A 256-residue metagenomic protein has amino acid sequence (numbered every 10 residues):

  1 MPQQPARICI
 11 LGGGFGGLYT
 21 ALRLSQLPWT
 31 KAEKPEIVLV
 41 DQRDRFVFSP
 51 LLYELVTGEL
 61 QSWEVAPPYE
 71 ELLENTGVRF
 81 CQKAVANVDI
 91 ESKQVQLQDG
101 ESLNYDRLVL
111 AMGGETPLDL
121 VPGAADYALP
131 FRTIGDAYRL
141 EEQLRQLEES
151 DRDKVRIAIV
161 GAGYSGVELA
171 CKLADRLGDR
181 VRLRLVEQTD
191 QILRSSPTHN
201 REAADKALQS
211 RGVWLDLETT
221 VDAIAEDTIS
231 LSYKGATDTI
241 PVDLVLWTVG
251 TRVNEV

Functional and structural regions predicted by a protein language model:
M1-P5, N75-R156, G235, L246: FAD-binding core/adjacent interface of flavoenzyme oxidoreductases
P2-R79, A158, V167-S196: Beta1-alpha1 glycine-rich phosphate/pyrophosphate-binding loop at the start of Rossmann-like nucleotide-binding domains
G16, G113-T116, T251-R252: Short glycine-rich anion-binding loops that position phosphate/pyrophosphate groups of nucleotides and phosphorylated
R23-Q26, L52-L55, Q94-V95, P122-D126 (+4 more regions): Short, glycine/charged-enriched secondary-structure capping and boundary segments
F46-S49, P117-L120, E255: Short acidic/His/Gly/Ser-rich catalytic and metal-binding motifs that mark active-site loops of diverse hydrolases
F80-A86, D175-V256: A Rossmann-like FAD-binding core segment of flavoenzymes
D126-R211, L215-L217: Predominantly flavin-linked oxidoreductase catalytic cores and closely associated redox partners
